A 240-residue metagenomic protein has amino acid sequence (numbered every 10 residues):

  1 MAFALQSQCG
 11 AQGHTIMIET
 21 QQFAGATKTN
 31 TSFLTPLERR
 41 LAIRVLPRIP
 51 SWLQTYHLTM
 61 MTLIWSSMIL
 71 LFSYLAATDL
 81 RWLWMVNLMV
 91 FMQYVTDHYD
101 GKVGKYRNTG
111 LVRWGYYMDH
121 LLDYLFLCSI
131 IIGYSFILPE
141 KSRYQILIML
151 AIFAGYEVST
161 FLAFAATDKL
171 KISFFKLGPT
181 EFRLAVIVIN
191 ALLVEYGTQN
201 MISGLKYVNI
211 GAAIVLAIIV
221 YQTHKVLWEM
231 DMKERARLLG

Functional and structural regions predicted by a protein language model:
M1-I16: N-terminal amphipathic/basic-hydrophobic helices that include classical n-h-c signal peptides and signal-anchor
F3-Q6, G101, N108, F126 (+2 more regions): Exposed boundary/loop context
C9, G25, F33, M92-V95 (+2 more regions): A subset of signal/propeptide-processing and intrinsically disordered low-complexity segments in secreted/extracellular
G13-L88, I130-G240: Hydrophobic alpha-helical transmembrane segments
W65, M92, T96-Y99, M118 (+3 more regions): Residue-level micro-sites within transmembrane alpha helices that shape and flank functional polar/acidic positions
L71-L111: A glycine-rich, hydrophobic loop/mini-helix early in the fold
D79, D97-D100, D119, D123 (+2 more regions): Acidic-enriched, low-complexity/disordered segments with a strong bias for Aspartate over Glutamate
V90-M92, G101-S142: Basic, amphipathic juxtamembrane/active-site segments that coordinate anionic phosphate or diphosphate groups
